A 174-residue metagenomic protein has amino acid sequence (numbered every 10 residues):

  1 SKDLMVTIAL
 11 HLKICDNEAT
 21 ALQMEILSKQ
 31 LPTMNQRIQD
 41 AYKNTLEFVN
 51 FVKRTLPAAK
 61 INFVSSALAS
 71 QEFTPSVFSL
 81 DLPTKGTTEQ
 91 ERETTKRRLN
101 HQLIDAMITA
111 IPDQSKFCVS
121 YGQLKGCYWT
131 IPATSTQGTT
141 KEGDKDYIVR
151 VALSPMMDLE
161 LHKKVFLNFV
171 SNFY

Functional and structural regions predicted by a protein language model:
S1-G138, E142-D144, L153-D158: Active-site C-terminal subdomain of aminotransferase-like
V149-Y174: Extended hydrophobic packing segments that form well-structured cores
